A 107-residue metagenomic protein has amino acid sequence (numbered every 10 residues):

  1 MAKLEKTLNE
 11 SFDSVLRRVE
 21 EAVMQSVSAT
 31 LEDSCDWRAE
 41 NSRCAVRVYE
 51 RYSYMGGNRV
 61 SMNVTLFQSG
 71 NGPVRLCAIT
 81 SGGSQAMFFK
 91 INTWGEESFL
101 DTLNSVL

Functional and structural regions predicted by a protein language model:
M1-V27, L31: Terminal, regulation- and interaction-focused segments at domain boundaries
A2, F12, A22-M24, C44 (+3 more regions): N-terminal catalytic or cofactor-binding beta/alpha core of small enzyme domains
E5-K6, S34-D36, R75-L76: Short hydrophobic/aromatic-rich motifs at helix boundaries and adjacent loops
E10, S14, R59, W94 (+1 more regions): Conserved active-site and cofactor/substrate-binding residues in soluble primary-metabolism enzymes
E20-N63, G70: Ser/Thr-rich, low-complexity intrinsically disordered terminal regions
G56-I91: Beta-strand/loop substructures that line and gate deep hydrophobic ligand-binding cavities in soluble
A86-L107: A conserved amphipathic terminal alpha-helix motif
